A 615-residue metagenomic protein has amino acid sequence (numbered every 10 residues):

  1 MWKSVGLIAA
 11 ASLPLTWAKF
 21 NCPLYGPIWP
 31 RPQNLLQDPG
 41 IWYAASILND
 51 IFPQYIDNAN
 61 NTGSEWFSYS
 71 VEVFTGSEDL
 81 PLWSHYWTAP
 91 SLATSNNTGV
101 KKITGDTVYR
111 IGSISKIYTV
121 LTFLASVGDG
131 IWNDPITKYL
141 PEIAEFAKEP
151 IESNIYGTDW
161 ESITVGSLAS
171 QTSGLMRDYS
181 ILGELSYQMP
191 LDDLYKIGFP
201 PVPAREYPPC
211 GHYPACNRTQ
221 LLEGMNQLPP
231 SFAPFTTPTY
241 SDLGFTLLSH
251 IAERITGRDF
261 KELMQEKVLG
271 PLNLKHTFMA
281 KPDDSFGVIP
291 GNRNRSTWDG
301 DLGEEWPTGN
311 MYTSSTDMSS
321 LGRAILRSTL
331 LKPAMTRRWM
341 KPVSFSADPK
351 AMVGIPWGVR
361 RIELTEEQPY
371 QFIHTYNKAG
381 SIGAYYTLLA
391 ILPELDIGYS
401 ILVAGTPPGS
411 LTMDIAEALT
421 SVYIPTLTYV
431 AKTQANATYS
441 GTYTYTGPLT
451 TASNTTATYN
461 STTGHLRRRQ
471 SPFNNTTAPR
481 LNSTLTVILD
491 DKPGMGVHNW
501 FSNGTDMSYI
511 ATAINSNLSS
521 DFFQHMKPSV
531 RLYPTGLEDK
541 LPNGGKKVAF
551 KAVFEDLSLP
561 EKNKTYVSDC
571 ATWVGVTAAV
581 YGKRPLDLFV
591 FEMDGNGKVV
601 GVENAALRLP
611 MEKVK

Functional and structural regions predicted by a protein language model:
M1-A18: Fungal secretory targeting signals
K19-L92, D106, D299-K615: Catalytic loop of the DD-peptidase/beta-lactamase superfamily, centered on the K-T-G motif and neighboring
F20, L24-L35, S46, G63-E65 (+2 more regions): Active-site-proximal loop and beta-strand segments within enzyme catalytic domains
N49, P53-I56, L124, T137 (+10 more regions): Non-transmembrane alpha-helical segments in soluble domains of secreted/periplasmic/extracellular proteins
D79-W83, I143-W160, S170, G174-L182 (+4 more regions): Secretory-pathway/luminal and periplasmic proteins that interact with or process carbohydrate-rich
L82-Y86, L124, D178-Q188, Q265 (+3 more regions): Short, solvent-exposed loop/turn and secondary-structure capping segments
N97-G99, T219-P230, P290-G303, P369-Q371: The feature captures the short pre-catalytic strand/loop hairpin that immediately precedes and shapes the active-site
A125-I131, E253-K261, G270-T277, R323-K332: Bacterial peptidoglycan biogenesis and beta-lactam-recognition machinery
